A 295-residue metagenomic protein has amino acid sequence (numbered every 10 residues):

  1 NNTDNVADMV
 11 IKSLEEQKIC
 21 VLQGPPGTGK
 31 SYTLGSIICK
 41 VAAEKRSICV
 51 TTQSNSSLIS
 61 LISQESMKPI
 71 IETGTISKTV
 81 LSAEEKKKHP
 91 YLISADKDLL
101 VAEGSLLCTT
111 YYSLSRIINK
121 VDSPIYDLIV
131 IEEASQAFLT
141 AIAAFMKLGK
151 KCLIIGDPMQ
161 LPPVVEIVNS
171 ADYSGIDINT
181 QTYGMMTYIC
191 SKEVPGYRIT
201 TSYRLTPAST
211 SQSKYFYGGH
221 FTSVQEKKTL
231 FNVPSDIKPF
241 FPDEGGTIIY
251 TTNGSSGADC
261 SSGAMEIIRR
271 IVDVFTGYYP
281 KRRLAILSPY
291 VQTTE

Functional and structural regions predicted by a protein language model:
N1-Q17, T73-G104, T222-S223, F231-S235: Pre-P-loop entry segment of helicase/translocase ATPase cores
L22, V50: Hydrophobic anchor at the beta1->P-loop junction of P-loop NTPases
G27: Walker A (P-loop) phosphate-binding loop of P-loop NTPases
K30: Conserved lysine of the Walker
T33, I37: Hydrophobic positions on the alpha1 helix immediately C-terminal to the Walker A/P-loop
A43-K45, T52-S56, Y112-S115, K120 (+2 more regions): Conserved helicase motor core of SF1/SF2 NTP-dependent helicases
S60-M67: Short amphipathic alpha-helical segment within the helicase RecA-like ATPase core that mediates nucleic-acid
L100-S115: Conserved two-lobed SF2 helicase motor
